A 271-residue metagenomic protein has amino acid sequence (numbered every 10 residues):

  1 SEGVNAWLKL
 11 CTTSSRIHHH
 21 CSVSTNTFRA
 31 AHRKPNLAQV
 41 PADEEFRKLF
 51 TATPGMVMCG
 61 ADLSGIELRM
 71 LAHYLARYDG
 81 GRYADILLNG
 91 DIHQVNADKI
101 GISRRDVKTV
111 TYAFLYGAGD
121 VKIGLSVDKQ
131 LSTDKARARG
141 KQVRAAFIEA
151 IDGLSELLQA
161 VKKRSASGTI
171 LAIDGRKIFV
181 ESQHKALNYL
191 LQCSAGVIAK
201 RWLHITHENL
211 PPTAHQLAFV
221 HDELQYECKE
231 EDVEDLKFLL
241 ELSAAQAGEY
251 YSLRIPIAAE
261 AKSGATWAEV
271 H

Functional and structural regions predicted by a protein language model:
S1-G101, A160-E223, K237-Q246: Acidic, glycine-rich two-metal-ion catalytic cores of nucleic acid-processing enzymes
G60-L63, T111, D120-I123, H215-K229 (+1 more regions): Catalytic palm active-site di-aspartate
L71, V107-L115, F147, L191 (+1 more regions): Short alpha-helical scaffolding segments that buttress acidic/His motifs in well-ordered protein cores
A72-G80, Y116-D120, K129, E149 (+6 more regions): Short, well-ordered loop/turn and helix-capping segments at boundaries between secondary-structure elements and domains
D120, A136, G140, L154 (+4 more regions): Generic alpha-helical secondary structure
V121-L131, L224-L240: Catalytic palm subdomain of template-directed nucleic-acid polymerases, centered on the conserved carboxylate motif
V127-Q142: Short, basic interhelical loop/turn and adjoining N-cap of the next helix at nucleic-acid- or acidic-partner-contacting
F147-Q159, E231-H271: Polymerase palm active-site segment centered on the conserved acidic dipeptide of motif C
